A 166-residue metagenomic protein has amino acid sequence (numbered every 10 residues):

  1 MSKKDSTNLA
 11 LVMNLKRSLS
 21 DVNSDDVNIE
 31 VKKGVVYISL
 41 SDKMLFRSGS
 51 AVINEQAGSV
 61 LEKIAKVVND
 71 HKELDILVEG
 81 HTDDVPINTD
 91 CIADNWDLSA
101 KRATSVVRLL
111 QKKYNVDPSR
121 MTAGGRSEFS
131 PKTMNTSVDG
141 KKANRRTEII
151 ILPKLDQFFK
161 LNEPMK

Functional and structural regions predicted by a protein language model:
M1-E30: Extracellular/lumenal/periplasmic "stalk" regions immediately C-terminal to a signal peptide or transmembrane helix
S2, K43-L45: A broad detector of the eukaryotic-type serine/threonine protein kinase catalytic domain
L15, I38, S99: Residue-level signature of catalytic and energy-coupling elements of molecular machines, predominantly ATP/GTP-dependent
S24-D26, E73, P118: Short secondary-structure junction motifs
V31-V35: Short Gly/Ser/Thr- and Asp/Glu-enriched loop/turn motifs at secondary-structure junctions
V36-D42: Short, aliphatic-rich beta-strand segments
L45-K63, V67, H71, H81-M165: Periplasmic OmpA-like peptidoglycan-binding domain that tethers envelope proteins to the cell wall
